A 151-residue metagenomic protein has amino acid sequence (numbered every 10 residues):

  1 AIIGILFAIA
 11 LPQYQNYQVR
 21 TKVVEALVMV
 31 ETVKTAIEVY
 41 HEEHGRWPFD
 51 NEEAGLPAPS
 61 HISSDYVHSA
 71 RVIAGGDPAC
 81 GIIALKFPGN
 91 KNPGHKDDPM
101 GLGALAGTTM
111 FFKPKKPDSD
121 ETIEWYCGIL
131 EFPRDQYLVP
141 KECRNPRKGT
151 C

Functional and structural regions predicted by a protein language model:
A1-K34: N-terminal single-pass transmembrane signal-anchor helix
V28, T32, A36, F49 (+1 more regions): Charge-rich, low-complexity amphipathic helices in intrinsically disordered tails/linkers adjacent to domains
E42-C151: Periplasmic/extracellular, small/polar-rich flexible segments of pilin-like filament-forming proteins
